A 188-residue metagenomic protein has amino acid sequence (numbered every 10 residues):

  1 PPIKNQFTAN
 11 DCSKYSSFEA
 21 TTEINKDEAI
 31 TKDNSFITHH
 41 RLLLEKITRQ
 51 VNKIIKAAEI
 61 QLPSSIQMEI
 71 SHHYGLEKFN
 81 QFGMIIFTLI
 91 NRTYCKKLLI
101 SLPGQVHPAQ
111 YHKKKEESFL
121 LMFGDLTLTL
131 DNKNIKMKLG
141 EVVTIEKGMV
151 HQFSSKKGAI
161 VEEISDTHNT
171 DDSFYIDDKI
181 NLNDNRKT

Functional and structural regions predicted by a protein language model:
P2-A9: Extreme N-terminal basic, low-complexity initiation segments that serve as generic localization/processing leaders
C12, S154-T188: Double-stranded beta-helix
C12-Y94, I180, R186-T188: A short, N-terminal "cap"/entry segment at the start of jelly-roll beta-barrel domains of the cupin/DSBH fold
K97-K113: Conserved short histidine dyad/triad with adjacent acidic residue
F119: Structured binding elements
N132-V150: Short acidic-glycine-tyrosine-enriched beta hairpin
